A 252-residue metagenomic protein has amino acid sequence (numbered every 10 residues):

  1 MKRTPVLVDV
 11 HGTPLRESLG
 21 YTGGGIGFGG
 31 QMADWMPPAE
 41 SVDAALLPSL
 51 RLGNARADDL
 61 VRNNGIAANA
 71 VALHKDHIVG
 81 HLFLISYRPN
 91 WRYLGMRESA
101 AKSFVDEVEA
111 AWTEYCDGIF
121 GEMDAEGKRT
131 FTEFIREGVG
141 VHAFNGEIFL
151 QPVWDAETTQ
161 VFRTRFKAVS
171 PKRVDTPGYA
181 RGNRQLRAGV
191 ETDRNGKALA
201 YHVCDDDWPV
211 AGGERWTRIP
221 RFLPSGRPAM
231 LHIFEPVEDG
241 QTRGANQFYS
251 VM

Functional and structural regions predicted by a protein language model:
K2-A72, E133, V139-M252: Structured, contiguous alpha/beta core segments that scaffold functional sites
A68-T164: An N-terminal, globular interaction/scaffold subdomain
